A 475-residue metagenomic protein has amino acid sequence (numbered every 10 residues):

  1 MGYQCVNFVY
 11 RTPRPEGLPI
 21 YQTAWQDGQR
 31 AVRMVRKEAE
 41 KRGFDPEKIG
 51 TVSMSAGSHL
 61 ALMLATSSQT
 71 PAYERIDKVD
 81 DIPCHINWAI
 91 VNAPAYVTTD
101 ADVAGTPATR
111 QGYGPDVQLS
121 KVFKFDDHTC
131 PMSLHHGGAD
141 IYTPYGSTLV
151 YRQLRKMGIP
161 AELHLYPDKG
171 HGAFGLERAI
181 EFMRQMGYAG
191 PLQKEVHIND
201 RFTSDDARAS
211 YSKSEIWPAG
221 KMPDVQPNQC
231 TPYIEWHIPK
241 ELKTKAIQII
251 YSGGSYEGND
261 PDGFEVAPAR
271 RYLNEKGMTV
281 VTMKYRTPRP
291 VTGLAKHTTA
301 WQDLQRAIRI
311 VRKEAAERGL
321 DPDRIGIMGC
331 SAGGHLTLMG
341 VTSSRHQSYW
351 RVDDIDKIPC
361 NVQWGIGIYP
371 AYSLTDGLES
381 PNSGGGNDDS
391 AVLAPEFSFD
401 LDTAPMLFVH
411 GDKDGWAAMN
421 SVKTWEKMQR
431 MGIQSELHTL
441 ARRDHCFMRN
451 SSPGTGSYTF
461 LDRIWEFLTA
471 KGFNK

Functional and structural regions predicted by a protein language model:
M1, K245-G253: Short beta-strand element of the alpha/beta-hydrolase
N7-P46, D260-E265, A269, M283-D321 (+1 more regions): Catalytic nucleophile-loop/oxyanion-hole region of alpha/beta-hydrolase and closely related hydrolase-like folds
R30-T106, D116, R306-S390: Primarily recognizes the serine-hydrolase "nucleophile elbow" in alpha/beta-hydrolase and SGNH/GDSL folds
T98, A139-T143, L374, K413-A417: Acidic catalytic loop of the alpha/beta-hydrolase fold
D127-T129, C230-P232, P239-I247, L401-T403: Proline/glycine-enriched tight loop/beta-turn segments at coil->beta junctions that connect or precede beta-strands
H128, L134-H136, D402, F408-H410: Short beta-strand/loop motif that positions the catalytic acidic residue of the alpha/beta-hydrolase fold
H135, P144-K194, V422-K475: C-terminal catalytic histidine-bearing segment of alpha/beta-hydrolase fold enzymes
K194-L242: N-terminal cap/lid segment of alpha/beta-hydrolase-fold proteins
